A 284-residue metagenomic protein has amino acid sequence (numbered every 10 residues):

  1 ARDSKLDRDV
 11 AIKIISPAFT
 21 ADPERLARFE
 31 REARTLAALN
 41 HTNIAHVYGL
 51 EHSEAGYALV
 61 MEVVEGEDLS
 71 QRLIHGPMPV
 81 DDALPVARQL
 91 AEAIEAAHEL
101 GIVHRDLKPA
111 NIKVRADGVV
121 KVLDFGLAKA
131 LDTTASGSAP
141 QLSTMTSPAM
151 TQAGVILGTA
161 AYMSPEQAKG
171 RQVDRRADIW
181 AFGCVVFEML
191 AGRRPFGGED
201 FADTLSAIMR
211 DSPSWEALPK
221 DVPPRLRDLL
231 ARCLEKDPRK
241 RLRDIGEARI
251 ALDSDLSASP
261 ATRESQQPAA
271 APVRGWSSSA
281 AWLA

Functional and structural regions predicted by a protein language model:
R2, E65, D81, R88 (+6 more regions): C-terminal lobe helix-coil module of Hanks-type protein kinase domains
R2-D9: Conserved N-lobe loop of protein kinases adjacent to the ATP-binding glycine-rich P-loop
S16-A38: AlphaC helix of the eukaryotic protein kinase fold
T20-E24, D117-V119, L123, A128-P165 (+2 more regions): Activation segment of protein kinases
R31, N40-N43, I156: Flexible N-lobe loop architecture of eukaryotic-like protein kinase catalytic domains
A38, V86-A87: Hydrophobic/aromatic scaffold residues of ePK-like serine/threonine protein kinase catalytic domains
L50: Activation-segment/catalytic-loop signature of the eukaryotic protein kinase fold
E54-D68, R72: Conserved short submotifs of the Hanks-type protein kinase catalytic core that shape the nucleotide-binding pocket
